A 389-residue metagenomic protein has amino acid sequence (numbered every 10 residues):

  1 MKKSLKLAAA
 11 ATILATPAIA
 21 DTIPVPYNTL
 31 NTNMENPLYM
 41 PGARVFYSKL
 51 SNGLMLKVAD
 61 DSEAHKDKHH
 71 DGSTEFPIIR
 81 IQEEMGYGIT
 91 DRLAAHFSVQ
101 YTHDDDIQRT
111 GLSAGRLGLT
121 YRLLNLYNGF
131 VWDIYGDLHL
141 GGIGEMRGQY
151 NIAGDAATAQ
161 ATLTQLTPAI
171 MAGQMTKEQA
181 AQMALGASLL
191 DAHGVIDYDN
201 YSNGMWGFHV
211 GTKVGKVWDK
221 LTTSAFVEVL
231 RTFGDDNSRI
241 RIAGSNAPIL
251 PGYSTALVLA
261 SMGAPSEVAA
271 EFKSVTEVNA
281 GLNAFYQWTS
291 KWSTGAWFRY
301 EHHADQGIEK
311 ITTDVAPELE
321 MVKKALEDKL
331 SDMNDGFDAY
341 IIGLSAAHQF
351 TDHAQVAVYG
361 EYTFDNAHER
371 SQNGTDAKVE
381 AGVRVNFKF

Functional and structural regions predicted by a protein language model:
I19-A59, Y127, I170, A354: Outer-membrane beta-barrel biogenesis signature
L30-T32, F46, I79-E83, S113-L117 (+4 more regions): Hydrophobic, lipid-facing positions within transmembrane beta-strands of outer-membrane proteins
S51-I81, Q149, H193-N203, E369-S371: Surface-exposed strand-loop-strand hairpins of Gram-negative outer-membrane beta-barrel proteins
N52-D60, V99-D105, L123, L138-G144 (+5 more regions): Transmembrane beta-strands of outer-membrane beta-barrel pores
A59-H70, D236, I242-F389: Outer membrane beta-barrel transmembrane domains
Y87, D91, Y121-L123, L138 (+6 more regions): Residue-level signature of outer-membrane beta-barrel architecture
D91-F97, L126-W132, K220-S224, S290-T294 (+2 more regions): Repeated loop/turn-to-beta-strand initiation elements of outer-membrane beta-barrel proteins
Y101, Q108-F272: Outer-membrane pore/translocation modules
